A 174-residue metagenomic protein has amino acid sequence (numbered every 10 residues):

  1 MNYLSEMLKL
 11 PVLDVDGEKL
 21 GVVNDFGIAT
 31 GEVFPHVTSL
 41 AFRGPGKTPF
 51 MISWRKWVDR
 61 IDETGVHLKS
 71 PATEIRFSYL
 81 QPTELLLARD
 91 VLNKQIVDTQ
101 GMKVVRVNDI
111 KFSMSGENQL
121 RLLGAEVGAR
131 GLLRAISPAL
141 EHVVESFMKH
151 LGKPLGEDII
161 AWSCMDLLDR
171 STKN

Functional and structural regions predicted by a protein language model:
M1-N174: Peripheral interaction segments used for macromolecular assembly
